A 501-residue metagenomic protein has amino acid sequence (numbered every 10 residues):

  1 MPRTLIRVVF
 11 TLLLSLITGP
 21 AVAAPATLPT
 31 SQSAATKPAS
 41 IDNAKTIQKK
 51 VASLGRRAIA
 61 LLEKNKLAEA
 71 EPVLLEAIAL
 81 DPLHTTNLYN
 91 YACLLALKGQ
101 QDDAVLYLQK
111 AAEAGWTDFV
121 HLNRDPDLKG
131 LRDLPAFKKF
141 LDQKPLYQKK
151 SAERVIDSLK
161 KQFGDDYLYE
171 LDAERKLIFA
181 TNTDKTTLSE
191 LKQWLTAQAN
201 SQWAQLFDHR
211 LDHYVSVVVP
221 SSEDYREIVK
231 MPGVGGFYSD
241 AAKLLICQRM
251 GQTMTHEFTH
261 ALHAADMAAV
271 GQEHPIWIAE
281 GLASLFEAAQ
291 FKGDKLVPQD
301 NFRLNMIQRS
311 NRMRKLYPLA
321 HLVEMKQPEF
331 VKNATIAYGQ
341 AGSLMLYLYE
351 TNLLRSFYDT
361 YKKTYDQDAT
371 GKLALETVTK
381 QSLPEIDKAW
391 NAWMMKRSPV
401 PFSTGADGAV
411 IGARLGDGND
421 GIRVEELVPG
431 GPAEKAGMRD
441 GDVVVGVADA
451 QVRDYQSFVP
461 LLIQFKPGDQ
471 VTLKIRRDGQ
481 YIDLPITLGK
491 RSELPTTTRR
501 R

Functional and structural regions predicted by a protein language model:
L159, D165-P275, F286, Q290 (+4 more regions): Juxtacatalytic substrate-recognition/specificity segment
V229-Y238, L245, A269-M395: Acidic/His/Gly-enriched intrinsically disordered linker/tail segments that often contain short helix/coil "MoRF-like"
N391-P429, E434, Q464, P485-R501: PDZ/PDZ-like peptide-tail recognition elements
A433-Q456: Conserved PDZ fold ligand-binding element
